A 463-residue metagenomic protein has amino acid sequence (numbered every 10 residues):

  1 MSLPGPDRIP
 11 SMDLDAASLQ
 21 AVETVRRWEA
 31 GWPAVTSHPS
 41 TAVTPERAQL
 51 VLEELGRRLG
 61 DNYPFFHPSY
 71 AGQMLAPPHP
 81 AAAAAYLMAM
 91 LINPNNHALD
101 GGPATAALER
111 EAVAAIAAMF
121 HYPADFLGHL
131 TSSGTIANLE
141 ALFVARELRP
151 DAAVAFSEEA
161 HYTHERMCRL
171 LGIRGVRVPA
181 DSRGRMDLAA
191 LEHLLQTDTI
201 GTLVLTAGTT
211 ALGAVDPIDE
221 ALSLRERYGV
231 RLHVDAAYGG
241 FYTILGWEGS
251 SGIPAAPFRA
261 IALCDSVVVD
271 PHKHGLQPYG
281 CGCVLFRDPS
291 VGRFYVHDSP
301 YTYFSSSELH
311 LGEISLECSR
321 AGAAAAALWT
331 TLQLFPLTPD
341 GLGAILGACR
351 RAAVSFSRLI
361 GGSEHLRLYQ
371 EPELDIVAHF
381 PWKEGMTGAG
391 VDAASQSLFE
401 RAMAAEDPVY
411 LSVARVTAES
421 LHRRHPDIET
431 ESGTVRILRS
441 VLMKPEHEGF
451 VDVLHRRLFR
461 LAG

Functional and structural regions predicted by a protein language model:
S2-D125, A404-V409, R415, S420-H425 (+3 more regions): N-terminal entrance/gating region of PLP-dependent enzymes' catalytic architecture
P80, M167-R169, C318-G322, R424 (+1 more regions): Short glycine/proline-enriched loop/turn "hinge" motifs that connect secondary-structure elements and lie
I116-E140: Short loop-beta-helix segment that forms the pyridoxal 5′-phosphate
A124-D125, Q370-I376, G433-V435: Short Gly/Ser/Thr- and Asp/Glu-enriched loop/turn motifs at secondary-structure junctions
S132-V296: Conserved PLP-enzyme active-site core in the AAT-like
T209, L334-L337, W382-M386, M443-G449: A generic structural motif
G249-E373, E384-G385: Active-site C-terminal subdomain of aminotransferase-like
R367-V416: Conserved PLP-binding catalytic core of the aspartate aminotransferase-like
